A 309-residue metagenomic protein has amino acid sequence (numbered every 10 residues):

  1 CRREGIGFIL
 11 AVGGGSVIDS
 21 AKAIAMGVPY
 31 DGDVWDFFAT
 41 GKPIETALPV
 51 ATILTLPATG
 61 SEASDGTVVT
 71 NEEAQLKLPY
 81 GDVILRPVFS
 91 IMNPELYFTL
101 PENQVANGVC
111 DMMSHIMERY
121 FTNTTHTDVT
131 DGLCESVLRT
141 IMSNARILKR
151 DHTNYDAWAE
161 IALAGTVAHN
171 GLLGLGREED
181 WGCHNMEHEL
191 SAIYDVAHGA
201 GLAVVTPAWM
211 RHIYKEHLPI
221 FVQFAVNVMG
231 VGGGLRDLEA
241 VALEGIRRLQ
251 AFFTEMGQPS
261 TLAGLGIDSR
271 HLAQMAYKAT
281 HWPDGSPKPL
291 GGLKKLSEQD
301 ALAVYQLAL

Functional and structural regions predicted by a protein language model:
C1-G32, I147-W158: N-terminal small/polar loop signature for handling phosphorylated ligands or for N-terminal nucleophile
I9-V12, A51, A168-H169: Short glycine-rich or small-residue beta-strand-to-loop segments that form or flank ligand, phosphate, metal/Fe-S
S16-A23, G60-A63, C183, E189: Short glycine/serine/threonine-rich phosphate/pyrophosphate-binding segments that cradle anionic phosphate groups
A21-P29, I44, G174-L175, I193-Y194 (+1 more regions): Alpha-helix C-terminal capping segments
M26-H126, Q223: A glycine/threonine-rich phosphate-anchoring loop and its flanking beta-alpha core in nucleotide/phosphate-binding
R119, N123-R248: Active-site segments that bind and position negatively charged phosphate/pyrophosphate groups
G232-L309: C-terminal charged capping/lid subdomain of soluble metabolic enzymes
